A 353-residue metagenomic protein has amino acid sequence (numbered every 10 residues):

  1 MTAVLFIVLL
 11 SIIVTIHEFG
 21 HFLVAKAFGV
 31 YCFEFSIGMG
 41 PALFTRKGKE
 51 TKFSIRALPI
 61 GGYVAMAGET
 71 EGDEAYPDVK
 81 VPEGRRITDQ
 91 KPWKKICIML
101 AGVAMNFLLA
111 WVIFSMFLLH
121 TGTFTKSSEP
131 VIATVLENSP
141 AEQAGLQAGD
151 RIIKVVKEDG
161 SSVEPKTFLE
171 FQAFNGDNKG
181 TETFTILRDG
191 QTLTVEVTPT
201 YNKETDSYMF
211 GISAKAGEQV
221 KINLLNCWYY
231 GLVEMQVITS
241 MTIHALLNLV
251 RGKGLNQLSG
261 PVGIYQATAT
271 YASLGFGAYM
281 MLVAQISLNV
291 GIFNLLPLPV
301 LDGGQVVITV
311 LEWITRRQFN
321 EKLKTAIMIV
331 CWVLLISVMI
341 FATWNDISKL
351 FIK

Functional and structural regions predicted by a protein language model:
H17, I55, G102, R188 (+3 more regions): Divalent metal-coordination and catalytic microenvironments
F19-V24, A104, L108, L296 (+1 more regions): Active-site His/Glu-centered metal-binding helix of metallohydrolases
K26-I113, Q219-I222, N226, T309 (+2 more regions): Membrane-embedded helix-turn/re-entrant segments that form the catalytic/gating core of multi-pass membrane enzymes
Y76-W93, A101, M105-V262, Q266: PDZ peptide-recognition modules
L247-G252, S287-L301: Transmembrane alpha-helix interface/packing and boundary motifs in multi-pass membrane proteins, characterized by
G263-Q266, G303-E312: Re-entrant/interfacial helical elements at transmembrane boundaries that shape and gate the permeation pathway
R316-V333: Interfacial loop-to-transmembrane junctions
F341-K353: Juxtamembrane boundary at the C-terminal end of a transmembrane helix
